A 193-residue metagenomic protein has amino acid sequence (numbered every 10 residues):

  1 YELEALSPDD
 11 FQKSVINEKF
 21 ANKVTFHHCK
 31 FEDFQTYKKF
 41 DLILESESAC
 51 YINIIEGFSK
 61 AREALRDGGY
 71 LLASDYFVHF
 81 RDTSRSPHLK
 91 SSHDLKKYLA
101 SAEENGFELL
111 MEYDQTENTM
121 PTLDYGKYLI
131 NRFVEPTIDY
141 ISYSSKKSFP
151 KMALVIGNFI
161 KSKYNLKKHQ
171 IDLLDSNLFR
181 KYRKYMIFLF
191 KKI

Functional and structural regions predicted by a protein language model:
Y1-D33: Class I SAM-dependent methyltransferase SAM/SAH-binding core
E32-I43: A short acidic, Gly/Pro-enriched loop at the edge of an enzyme's catalytic core that lines a small-molecule cofactor
D33, C50, F77-R81, E117-T119: Short, catalytically relevant binding-site loops at active-site mouths
D41-I55: A short SAM/SAH-binding and catalytic strip from SAM-dependent methyltransferases
I55-Y70: A short glycine-rich, Lys/Arg-flanked "PGG" loop and its adjoining helix->strand segment in the class I
G68-Y76, F80: Conserved beta-strand signature within the Rossmann-like core of class I S-adenosyl-L-methionine
S86-N177: Substrate-binding/catalytic lobe of Class I Rossmann-like enzymes that use SAM or dcSAM, i.e., the mid-to-C-terminal
K181-F188: Short hydrophobic/aromatic beta-strand or adjacent loop that forms the aromatic wall/cage of a ligand/substrate-binding
